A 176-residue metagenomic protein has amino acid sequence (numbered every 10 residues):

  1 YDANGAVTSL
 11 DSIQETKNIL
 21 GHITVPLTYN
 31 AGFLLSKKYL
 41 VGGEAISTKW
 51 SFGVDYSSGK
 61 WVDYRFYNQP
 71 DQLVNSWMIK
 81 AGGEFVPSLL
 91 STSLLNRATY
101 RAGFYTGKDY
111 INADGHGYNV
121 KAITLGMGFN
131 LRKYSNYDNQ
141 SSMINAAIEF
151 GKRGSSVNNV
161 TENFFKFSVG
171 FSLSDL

Functional and structural regions predicted by a protein language model:
Y1-L176: Outer-membrane beta-barrel porins/channels
